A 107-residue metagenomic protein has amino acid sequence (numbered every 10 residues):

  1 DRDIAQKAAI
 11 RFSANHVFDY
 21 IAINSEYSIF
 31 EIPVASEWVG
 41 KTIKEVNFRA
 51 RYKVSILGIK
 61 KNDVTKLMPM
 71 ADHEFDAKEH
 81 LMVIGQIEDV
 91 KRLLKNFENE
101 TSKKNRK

Functional and structural regions predicted by a protein language model:
D1-V39: Flexible, Lys/Arg-rich cytosolic regulatory linkers and terminal tails that connect or flank
S36-K107: Cytosolic Rossmann-like ligand/nucleotide-binding regulatory domains
